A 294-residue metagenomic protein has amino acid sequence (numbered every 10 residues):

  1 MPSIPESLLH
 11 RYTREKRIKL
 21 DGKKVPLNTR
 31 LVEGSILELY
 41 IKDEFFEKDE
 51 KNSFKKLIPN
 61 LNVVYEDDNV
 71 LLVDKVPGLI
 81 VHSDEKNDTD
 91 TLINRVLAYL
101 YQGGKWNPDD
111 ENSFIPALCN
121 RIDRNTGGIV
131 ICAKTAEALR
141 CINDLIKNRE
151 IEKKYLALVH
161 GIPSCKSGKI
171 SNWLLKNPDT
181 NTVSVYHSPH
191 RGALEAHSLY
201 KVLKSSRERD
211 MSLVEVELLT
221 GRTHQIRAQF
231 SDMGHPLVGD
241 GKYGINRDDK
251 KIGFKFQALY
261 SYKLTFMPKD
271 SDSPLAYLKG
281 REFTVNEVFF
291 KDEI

Functional and structural regions predicted by a protein language model:
M1-I294: RNA pseudouridine synthases
